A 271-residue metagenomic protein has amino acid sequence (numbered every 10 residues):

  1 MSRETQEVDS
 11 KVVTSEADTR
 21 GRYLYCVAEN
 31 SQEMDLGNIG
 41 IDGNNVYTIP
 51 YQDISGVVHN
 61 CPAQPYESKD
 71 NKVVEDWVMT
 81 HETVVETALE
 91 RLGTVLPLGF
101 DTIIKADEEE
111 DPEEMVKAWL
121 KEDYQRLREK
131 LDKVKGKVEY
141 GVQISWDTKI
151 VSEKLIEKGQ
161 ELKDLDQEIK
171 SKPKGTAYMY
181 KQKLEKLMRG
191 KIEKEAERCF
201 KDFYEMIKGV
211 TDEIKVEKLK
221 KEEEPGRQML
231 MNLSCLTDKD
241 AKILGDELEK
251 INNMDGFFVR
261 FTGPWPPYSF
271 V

Functional and structural regions predicted by a protein language model:
S2-V271: An interfacial alpha-helical scaffold signature
